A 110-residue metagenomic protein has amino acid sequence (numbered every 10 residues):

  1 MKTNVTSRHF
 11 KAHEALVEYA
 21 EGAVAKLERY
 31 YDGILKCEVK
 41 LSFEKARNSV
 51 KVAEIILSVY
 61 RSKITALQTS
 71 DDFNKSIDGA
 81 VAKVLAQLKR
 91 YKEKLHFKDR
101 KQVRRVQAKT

Functional and structural regions predicted by a protein language model:
M1-T110: N-terminal, polar/charged subdomain of small-to-medium soluble alpha/beta proteins
